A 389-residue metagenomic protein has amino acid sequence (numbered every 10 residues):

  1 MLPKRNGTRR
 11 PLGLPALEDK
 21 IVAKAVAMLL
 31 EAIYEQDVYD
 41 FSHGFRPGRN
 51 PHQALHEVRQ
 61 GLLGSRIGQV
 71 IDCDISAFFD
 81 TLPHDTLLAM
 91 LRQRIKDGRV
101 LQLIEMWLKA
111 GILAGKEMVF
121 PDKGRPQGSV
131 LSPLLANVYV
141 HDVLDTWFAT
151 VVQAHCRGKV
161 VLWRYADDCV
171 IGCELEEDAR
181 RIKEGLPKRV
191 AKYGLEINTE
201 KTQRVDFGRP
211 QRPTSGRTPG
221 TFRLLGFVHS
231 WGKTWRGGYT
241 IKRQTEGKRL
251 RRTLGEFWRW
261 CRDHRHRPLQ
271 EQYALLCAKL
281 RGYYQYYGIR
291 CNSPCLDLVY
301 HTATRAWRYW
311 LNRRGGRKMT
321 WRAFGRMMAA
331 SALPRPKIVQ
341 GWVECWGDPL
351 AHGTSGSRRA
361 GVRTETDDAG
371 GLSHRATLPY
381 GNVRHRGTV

Functional and structural regions predicted by a protein language model:
M1-V389: Non-catalytic terminal/accessory segments
